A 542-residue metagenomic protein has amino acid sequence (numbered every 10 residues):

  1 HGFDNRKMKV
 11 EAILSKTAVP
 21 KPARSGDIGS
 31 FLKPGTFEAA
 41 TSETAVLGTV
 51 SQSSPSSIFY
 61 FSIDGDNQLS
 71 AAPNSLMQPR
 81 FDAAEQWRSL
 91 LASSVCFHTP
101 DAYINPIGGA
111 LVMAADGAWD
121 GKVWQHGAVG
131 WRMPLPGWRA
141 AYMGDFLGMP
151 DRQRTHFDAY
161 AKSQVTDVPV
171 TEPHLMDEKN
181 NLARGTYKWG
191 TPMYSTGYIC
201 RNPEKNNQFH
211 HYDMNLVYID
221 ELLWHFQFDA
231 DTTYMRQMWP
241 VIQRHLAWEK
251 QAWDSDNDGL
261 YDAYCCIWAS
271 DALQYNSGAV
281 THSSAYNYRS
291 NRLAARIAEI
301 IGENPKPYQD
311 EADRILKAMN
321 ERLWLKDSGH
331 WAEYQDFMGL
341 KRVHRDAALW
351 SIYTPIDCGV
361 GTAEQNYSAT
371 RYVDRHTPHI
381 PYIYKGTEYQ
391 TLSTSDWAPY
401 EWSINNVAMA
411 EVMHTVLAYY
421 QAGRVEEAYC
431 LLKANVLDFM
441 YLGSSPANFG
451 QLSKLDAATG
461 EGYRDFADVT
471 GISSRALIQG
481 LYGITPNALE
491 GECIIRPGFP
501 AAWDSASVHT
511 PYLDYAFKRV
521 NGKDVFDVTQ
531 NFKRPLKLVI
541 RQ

Functional and structural regions predicted by a protein language model:
H1-W131, K162-T166, W224-Q227, T232-Q237 (+5 more regions): Acidic/polar, glycine-enriched structural segments that form the non-catalytic walls/loops of the carbohydrate-binding
E38, Q86-Q237, V343-C358, N366-S368 (+4 more regions): Substrate-binding groove/exosite segments of carbohydrate-active enzymes
E43-N74, Q125-H126, T186-V217, A247-D313 (+4 more regions): The feature captures the catalytic groove of carbohydrate-active enzymes
S51, C96-Y103, Y234, A279 (+5 more regions): Catalytic cores of large soluble enzymes that bind and process phosphate-bearing ligands
A71-Q86, P106-A110, M149-S163, M176 (+8 more regions): Extended, well-ordered alpha-helical scaffold segments
P136, T171-P173, W253-A269, N276-H282 (+7 more regions): Catalytic cores of carbohydrate-active enzymes
R139, V217, W224, Q237 (+8 more regions): Alpha-solenoid helical repeat scaffolds
H414, A418-Q542: Non-catalytic C-terminal accessory modules of carbohydrate-active enzymes
